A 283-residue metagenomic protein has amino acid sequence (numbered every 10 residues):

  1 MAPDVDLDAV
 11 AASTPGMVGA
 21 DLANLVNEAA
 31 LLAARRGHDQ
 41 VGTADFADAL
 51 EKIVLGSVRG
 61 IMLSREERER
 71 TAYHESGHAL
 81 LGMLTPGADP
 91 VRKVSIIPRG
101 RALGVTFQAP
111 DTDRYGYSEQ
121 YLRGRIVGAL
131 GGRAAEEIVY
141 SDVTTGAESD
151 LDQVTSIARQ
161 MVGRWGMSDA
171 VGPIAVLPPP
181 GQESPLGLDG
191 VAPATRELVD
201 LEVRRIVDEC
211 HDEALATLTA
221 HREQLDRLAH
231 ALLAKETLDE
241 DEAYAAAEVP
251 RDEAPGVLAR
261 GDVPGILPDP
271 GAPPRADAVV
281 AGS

Functional and structural regions predicted by a protein language model:
M1-A47, K52, G56, I61-M62 (+3 more regions): Conserved C-terminal "switch" segment of AAA+ ATPases
D4-D8, N27, E75, D226 (+1 more regions): A generic alpha-helix surface/boundary motif
V5-D6, D21, D45, E67 (+3 more regions): Single-residue recognition of alpha-helix capping/boundary positions
D21, G77-H78: Short hydrophobic/aromatic residue motifs in ordered secondary structure
I61-T71: Short pre-active-site segment immediately N-terminal to the catalytic Zn-binding motif
R70-Y73, A79-S283: Soluble catalytic regions of large protease machineries
